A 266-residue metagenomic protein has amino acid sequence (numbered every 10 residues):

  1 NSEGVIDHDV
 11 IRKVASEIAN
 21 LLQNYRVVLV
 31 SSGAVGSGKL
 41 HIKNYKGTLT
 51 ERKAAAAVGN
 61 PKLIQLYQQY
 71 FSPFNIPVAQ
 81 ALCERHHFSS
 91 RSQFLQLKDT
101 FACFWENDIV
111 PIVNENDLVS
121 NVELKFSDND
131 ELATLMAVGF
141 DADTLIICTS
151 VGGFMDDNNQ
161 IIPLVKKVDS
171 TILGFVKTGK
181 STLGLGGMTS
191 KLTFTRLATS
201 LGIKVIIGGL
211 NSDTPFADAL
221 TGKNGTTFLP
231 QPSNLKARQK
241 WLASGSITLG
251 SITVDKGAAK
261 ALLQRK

Functional and structural regions predicted by a protein language model:
N1-P77, A81-K266: C-terminal catalytic "cap/lid" subdomain
